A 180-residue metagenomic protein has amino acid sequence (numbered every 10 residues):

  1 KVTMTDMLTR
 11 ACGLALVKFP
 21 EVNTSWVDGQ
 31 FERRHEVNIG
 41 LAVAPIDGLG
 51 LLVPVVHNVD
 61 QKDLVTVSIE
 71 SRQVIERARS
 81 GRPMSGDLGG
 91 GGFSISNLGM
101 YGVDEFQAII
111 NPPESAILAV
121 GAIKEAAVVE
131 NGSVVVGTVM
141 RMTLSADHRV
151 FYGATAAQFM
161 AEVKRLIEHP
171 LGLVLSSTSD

Functional and structural regions predicted by a protein language model:
K1-D180: C-terminal catalytic/motor cores of large multi-domain enzyme assemblies
